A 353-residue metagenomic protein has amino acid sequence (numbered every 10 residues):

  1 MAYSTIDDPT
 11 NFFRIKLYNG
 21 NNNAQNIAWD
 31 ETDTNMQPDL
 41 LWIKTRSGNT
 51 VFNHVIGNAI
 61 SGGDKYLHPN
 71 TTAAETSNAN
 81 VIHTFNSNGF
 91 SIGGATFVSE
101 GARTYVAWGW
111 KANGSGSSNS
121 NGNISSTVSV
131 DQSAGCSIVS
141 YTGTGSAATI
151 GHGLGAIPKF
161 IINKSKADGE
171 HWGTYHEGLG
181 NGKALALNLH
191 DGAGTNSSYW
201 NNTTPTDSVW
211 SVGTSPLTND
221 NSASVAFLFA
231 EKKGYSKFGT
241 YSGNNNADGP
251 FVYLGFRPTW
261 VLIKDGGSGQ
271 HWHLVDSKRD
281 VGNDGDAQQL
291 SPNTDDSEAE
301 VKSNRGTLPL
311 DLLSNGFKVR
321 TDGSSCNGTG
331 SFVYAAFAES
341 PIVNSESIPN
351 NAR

Functional and structural regions predicted by a protein language model:
M1-R353: Surface-exposed molecular-recognition determinants
